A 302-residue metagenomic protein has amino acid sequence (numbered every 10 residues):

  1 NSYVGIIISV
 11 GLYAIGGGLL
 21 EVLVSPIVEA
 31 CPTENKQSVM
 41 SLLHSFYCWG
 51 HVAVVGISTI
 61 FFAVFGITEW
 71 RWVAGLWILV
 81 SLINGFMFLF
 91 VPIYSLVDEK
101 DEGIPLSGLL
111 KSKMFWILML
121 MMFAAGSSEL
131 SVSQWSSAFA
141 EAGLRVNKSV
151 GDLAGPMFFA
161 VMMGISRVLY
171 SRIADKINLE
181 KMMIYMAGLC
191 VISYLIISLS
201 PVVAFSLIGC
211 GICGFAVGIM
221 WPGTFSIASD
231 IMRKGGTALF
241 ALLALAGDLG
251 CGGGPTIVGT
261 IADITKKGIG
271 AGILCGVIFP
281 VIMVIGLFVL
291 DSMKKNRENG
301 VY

Functional and structural regions predicted by a protein language model:
V4-L19, F205-I219: Hydrophobic core of transmembrane alpha-helices in multi-pass small-molecule transporters, especially MFS/SLC-type
G5, E34-N35, V39-L96: Helix-loop-helix hairpin linking two adjacent transmembrane segments in secondary transporters
S9-S45: Cytoplasmic helix-loop-helix junction between adjacent transmembrane helices in 12-TM secondary transporters
L19-P32, G218-M232: Intracellular juxtamembrane helix-capping segments at the cytosolic ends of symmetry-related transmembrane helices
I57-G66, A140-E141, I173-A174, S229 (+1 more regions): Interfacial helix-cap and linker-helix signal at transmembrane-aqueous boundaries of multi-pass secondary transporters
S112-I165: Extracytoplasmic gate region of multi-pass secondary transporters
I177-T224: C-terminal transmembrane helical hairpin of 12-TM major facilitator-type secondary transporters
R233-K267: A late C-terminal transmembrane helix in Major Facilitator Superfamily
